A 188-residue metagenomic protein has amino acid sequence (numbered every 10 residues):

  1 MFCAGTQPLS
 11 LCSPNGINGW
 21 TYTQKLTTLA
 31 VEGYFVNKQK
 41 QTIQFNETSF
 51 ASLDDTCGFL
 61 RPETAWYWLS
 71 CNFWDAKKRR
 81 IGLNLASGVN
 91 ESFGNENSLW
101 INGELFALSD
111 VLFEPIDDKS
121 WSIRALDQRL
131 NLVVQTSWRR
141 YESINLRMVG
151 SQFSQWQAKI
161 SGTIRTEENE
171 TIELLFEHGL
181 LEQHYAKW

Functional and structural regions predicted by a protein language model:
M1-W188: Structured soluble/peripheral alpha/beta segments that form catalytic or ligand/cofactor-binding pockets
